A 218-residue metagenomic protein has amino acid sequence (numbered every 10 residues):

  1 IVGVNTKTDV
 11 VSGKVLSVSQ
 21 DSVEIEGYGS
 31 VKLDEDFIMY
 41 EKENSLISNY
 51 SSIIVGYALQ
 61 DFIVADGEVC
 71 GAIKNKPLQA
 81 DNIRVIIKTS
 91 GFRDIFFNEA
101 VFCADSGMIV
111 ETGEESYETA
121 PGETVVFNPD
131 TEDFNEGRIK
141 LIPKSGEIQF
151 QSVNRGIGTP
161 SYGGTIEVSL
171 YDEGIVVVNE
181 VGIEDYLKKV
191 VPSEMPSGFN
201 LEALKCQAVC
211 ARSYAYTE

Functional and structural regions predicted by a protein language model:
I1-E218: Conserved, single-site charged/polar hotspot
